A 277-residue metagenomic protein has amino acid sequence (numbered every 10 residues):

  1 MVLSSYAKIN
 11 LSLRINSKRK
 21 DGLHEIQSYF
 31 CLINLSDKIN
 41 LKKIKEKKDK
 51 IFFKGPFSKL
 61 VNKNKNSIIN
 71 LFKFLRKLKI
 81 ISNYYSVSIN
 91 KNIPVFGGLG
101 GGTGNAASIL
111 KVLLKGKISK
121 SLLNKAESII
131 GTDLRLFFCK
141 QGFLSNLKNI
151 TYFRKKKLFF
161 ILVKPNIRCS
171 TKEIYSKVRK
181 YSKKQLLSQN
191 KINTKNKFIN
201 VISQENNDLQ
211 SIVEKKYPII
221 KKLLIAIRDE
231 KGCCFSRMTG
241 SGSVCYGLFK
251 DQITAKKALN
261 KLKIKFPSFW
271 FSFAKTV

Functional and structural regions predicted by a protein language model:
M1-G97, K115-S121, F160, K164-I167: ATP-binding N-lobe of GHMP and related small-molecule kinases
E25-Y29, L71, A126-S128, L136-F137 (+3 more regions): A general structural detector for well-ordered alpha-helical segments in enzyme core domains, enriched
I51-F53, F137-F235, L248-S268, S272-V277: Conserved, helical-rich catalytic subdomain that frames metal- and/or nucleotide-binding sites in enzyme alpha/beta
K77-S86, V112-I130, D251-L262: Phosphate-handling active-site elements
G97-A126, L136: DPxDG-like acidic metal-binding loop motif
G242-C245: Conserved glycine-rich beta-strand-loop-beta hairpin in the small C-terminal domain of fold type I
